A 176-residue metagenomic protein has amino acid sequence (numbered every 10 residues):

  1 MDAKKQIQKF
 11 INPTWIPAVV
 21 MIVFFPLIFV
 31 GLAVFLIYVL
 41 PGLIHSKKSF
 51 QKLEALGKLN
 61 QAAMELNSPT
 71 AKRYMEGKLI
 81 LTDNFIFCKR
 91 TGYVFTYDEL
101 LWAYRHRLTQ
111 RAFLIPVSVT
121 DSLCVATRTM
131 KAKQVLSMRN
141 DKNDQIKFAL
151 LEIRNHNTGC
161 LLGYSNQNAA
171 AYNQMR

Functional and structural regions predicted by a protein language model:
M1-P17, L108, P116-V119: Ordered, small/hydrophobic-rich secondary-structure cores
D2-F10, V23-D83: Anionic N-terminal interaction surfaces
G42-H45, A103-R176: Acidic, Ser/Thr- and proline-rich intrinsically disordered linker/docking segments of eukaryotic scaffolds
G77-I86, D98, R128-K131: Short, solvent-exposed coil/turn segments at beta-strand boundaries
I86, V94-Q110: Phosphoinositide-dependent membrane-docking surfaces
